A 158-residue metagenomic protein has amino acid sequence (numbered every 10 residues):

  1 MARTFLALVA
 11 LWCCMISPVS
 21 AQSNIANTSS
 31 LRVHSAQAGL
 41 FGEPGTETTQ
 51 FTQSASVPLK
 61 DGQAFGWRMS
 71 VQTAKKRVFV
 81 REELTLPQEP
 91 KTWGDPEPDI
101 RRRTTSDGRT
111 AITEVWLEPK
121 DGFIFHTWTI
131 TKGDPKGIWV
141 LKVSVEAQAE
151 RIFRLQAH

Functional and structural regions predicted by a protein language model:
M1-A2: N-terminal secretory signal peptides that target proteins for export/translocation
F5-I16: Bacterial N-terminal signal peptides
V19-S23: Boundary at the C-terminal end of the N-terminal hydrophobic targeting segment
N24-D134, E150-R154: Contiguous segments within soluble domain cores/interaction surfaces
P135-K142: A glycine-anchored, Pro-Gly-centered beta-turn/N-cap motif
S144-Q148: Beta-strand-rich extracellular modules
Q156-H158: Short beta-strand edge segments in extracellular beta-sheet folds
